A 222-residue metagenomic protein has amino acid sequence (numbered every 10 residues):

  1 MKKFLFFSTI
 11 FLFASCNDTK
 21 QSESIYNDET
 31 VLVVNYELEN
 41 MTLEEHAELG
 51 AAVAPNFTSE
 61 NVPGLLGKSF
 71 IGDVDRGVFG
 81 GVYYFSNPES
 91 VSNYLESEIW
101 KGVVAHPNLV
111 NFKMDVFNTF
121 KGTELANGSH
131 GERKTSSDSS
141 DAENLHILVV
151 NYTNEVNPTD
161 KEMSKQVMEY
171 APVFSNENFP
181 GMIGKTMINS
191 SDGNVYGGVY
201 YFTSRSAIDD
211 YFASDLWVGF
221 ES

Functional and structural regions predicted by a protein language model:
M1-F4: Positively charged n-region of N-terminal signal peptides that target proteins for export
F6-I10: Hydrophobic helical h-region of N-terminal Sec-dependent signal peptides in bacterial secretory/periplasmic proteins
L12-S15: C-terminal motif of bacterial Sec signal peptides marking the signal peptidase cleavage site
N17-F79, P88-E96, P107-Y196, R205-A213: Short S/T/G/P-rich N-terminal loop/turn motif that feeds into the first structured element of a domain
V82, V199: Beta-strand acidic-aromatic groove motif in beta-rich domains, primarily in extracellular
W100-P107, W217-S222: A common structural junction motif
